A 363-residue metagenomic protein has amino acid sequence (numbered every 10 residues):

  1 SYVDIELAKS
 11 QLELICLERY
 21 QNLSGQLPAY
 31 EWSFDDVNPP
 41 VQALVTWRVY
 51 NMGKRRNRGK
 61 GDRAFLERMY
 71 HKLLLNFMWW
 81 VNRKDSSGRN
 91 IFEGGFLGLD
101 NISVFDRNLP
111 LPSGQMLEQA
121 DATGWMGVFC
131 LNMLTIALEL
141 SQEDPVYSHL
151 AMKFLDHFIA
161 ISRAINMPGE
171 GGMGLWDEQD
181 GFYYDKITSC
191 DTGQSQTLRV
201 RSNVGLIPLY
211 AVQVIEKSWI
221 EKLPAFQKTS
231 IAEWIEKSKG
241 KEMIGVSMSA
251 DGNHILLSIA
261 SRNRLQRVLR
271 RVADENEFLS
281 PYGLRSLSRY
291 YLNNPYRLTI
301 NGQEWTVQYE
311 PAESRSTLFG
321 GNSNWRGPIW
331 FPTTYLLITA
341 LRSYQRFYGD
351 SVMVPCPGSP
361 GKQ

Functional and structural regions predicted by a protein language model:
S1-Q363: Acidic, mature catalytic/reactive cores of soluble proteins
